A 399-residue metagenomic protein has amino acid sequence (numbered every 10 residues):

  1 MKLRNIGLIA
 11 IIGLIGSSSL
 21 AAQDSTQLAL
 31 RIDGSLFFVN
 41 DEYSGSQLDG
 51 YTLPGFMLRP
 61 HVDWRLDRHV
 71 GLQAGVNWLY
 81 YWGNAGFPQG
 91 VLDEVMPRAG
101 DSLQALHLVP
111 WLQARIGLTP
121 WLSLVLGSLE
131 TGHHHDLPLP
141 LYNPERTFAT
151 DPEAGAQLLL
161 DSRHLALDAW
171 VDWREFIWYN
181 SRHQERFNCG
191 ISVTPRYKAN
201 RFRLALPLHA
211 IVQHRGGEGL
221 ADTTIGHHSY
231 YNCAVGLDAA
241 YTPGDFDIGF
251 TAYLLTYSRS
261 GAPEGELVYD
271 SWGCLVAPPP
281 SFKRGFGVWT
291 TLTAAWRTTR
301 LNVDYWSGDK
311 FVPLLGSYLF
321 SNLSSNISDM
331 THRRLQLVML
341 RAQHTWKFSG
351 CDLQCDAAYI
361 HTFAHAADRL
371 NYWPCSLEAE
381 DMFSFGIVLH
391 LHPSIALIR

Functional and structural regions predicted by a protein language model:
M1-A29, L158, D381-R399: Bacterial Sec-dependent N-terminal signal peptides
A21-L106, P110-I116, S384-L389: Beta-barrel outer-membrane channel/assembly domains of diderm bacteria
D33-F37, G55, W111, S162-W170 (+2 more regions): Exposed, low-structure sequence patches enriched in small/polar residues
N40-D41, G83, H133-L137, G216-G217: Short acidic/His/Gly/Ser-rich catalytic and metal-binding motifs that mark active-site loops of diverse hydrolases
P54, Q104-L106, T150, E185 (+1 more regions): Short, glycine/acidic-rich beta->alpha junctions
D63-R65, S102-S123, L129-G132, D161 (+2 more regions): Subset of outer-membrane beta-barrel
W78-Y81, T131, R174-F176, Q213 (+2 more regions): Short, solvent-exposed loop/turn segments at secondary-structure junctions
S123-T194: Surface-exposed coil loops of outer-membrane beta-barrel proteins
